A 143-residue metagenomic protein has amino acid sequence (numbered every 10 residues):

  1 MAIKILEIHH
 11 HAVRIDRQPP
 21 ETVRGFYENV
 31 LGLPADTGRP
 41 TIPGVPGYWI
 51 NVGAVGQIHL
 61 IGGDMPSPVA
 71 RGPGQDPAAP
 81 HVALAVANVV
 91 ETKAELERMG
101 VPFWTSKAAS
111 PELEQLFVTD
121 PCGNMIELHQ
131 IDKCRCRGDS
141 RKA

Functional and structural regions predicted by a protein language model:
M1-L6, G38-R39, K93-A143: Vicinal oxygen chelate
M1-R24, P80-L84, C134-A143: N-terminal beta-strand motif that seeds the catalytic metal site of vicinal oxygen chelate
I3-I5, I42, G74-D76: A generic structural micro-feature
I8-R17, Y48-A54, A70-E95, E114-T119 (+1 more regions): Vicinal oxygen chelate
V13-Q57: Core segments of cupin and vicinal oxygen chelate
G44, P66-R71, C136-R137: A short, acidic/glycine-rich surface segment
G53, I61-G63, I131: Generic beta-structure capping elements
Q57-I58, F103: Predominantly a core beta-strand signature of beta-propeller blades across repeat-based propeller domains
